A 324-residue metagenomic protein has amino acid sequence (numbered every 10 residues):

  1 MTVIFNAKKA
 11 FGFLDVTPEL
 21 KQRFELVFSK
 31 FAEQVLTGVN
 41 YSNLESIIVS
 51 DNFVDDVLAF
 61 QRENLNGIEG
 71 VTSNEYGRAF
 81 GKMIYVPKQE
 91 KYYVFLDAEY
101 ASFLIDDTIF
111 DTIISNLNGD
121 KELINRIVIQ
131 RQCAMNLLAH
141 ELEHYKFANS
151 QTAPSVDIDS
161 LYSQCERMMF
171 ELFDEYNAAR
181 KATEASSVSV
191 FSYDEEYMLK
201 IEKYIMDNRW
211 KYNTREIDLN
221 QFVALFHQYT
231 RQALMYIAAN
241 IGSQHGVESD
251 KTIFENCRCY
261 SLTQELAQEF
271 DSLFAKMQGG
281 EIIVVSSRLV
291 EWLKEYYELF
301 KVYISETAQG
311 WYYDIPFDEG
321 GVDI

Functional and structural regions predicted by a protein language model:
G12-R23, S163-R167, E171: Divalent-cation-assisted or electrostatically stabilized phosphate/pyrophosphate-binding catalytic cores
D15-I47: Zn2+-dependent metallopeptidase catalytic core
T37-R78, K82-Q89: N-terminal accessory interaction module
N66-C133: Active-site scaffold of zinc-dependent metalloenzymes
V128-Q132, F147-Y176: Post-HEXXH active-site segment of zinc metalloproteases
C133-E141: Short alpha-helical catalytic segment bearing the HExxH-like zincin motif of zinc-dependent metalloproteases
A182-N208: Short helix/loop segments within enzyme catalytic domains that coordinate or immediately flank catalytic cofactors
I201-I324: Pan-zinc metallopeptidase signature
